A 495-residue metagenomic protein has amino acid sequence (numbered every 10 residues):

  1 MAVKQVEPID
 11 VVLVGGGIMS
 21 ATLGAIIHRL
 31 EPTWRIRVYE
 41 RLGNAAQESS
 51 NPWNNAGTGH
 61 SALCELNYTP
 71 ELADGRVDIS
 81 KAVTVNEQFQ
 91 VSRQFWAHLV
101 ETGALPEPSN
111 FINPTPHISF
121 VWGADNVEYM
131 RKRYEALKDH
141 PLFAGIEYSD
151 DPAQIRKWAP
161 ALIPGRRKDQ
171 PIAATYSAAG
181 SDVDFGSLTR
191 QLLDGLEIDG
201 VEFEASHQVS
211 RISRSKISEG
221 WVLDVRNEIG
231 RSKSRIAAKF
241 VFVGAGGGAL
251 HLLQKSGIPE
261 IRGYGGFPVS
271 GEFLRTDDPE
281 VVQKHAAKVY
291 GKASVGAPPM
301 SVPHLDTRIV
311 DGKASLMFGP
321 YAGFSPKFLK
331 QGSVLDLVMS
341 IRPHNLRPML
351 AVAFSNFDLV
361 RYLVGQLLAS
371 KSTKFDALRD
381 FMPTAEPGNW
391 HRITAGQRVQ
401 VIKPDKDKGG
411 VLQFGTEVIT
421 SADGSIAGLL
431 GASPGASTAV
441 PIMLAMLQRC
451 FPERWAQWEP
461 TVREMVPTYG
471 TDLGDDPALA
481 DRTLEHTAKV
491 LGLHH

Functional and structural regions predicted by a protein language model:
V12-V14, Y39, R235-G248, M443: Short hydrophobic core segments
H28-P52: Glycine-rich FAD pyrophosphate-binding loop
G57-K157, A314-S315, S325-K327, S333-D336: Dinucleotide-binding Rossmann-like beta1-alpha1 core, especially the glycine-rich loop that anchors the ADP
S80-R93, V121-E128, T175-G195, E204-S206 (+3 more regions): Short beta-strand to alpha-helix junction loop
E107-F120, K157-D199, V222, S232 (+2 more regions): Helix-loop-beta segment of a Rossmann-like dinucleotide-binding subdomain
Q170-A179, S187, F324-Q457: C-terminal catalytic lobe of FAD-dependent flavoproteins
Q170-F240, S437-F451: Helical element adjacent to the flavin cofactor pocket in flavoenzyme catalytic cores
V243-P259: Flavin (primarily FAD) binding-site architecture
